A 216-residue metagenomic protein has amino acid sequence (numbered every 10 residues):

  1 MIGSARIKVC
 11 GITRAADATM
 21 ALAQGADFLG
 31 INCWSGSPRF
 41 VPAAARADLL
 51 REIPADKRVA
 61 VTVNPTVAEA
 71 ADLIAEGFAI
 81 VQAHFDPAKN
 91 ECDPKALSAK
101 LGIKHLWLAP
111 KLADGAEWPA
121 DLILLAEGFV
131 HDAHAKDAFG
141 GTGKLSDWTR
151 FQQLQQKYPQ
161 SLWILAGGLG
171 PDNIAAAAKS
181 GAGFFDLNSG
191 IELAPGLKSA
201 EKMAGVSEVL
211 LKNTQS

Functional and structural regions predicted by a protein language model:
I2-T13, V59-P65, L165, E192: Active-site mouth loops of central-metabolism enzymes
K8-T19, Q24: N-terminal beta1-alpha1 ligand-phosphate binding loop
A21, V81, F129, D147 (+4 more regions): Conserved, mostly hydrophobic/aromatic
L22-A23, I74, L122, A178: Non-catalytic positions within long, well-ordered alpha-helices that form the structural scaffold/packing of enzyme
D27-S37, A83-K89, A133-A138, S180-M203: Glycine-rich phosphate-binding active-site loops on the catalytic face of alpha/beta enzymes
C33-S37, A44, L50-I164, L169: Conserved anion-binding
A44-I53, P94-L97, L101, A178 (+1 more regions): C-terminal helical cap(s) of enzyme catalytic domains, especially alpha/beta-barrels
